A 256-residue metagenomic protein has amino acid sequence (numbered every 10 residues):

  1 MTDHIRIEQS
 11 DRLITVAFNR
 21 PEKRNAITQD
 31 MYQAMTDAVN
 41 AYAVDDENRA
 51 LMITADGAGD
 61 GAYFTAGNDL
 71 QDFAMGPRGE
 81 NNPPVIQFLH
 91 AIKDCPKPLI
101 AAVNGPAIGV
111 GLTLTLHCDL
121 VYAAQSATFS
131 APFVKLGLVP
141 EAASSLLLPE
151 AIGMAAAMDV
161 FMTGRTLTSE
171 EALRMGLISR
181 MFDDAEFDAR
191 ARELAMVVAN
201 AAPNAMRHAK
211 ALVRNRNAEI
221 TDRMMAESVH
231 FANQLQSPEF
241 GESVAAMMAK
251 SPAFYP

Functional and structural regions predicted by a protein language model:
D11, L70, V85, S145 (+5 more regions): A general structural signal for well-ordered alpha-helical segments in protein cores
D11-N19, D30-P77, I92-A101, L120 (+2 more regions): A structural preference for short, pocket-lining loop segments at secondary-structure junctions
P21, G57, Y122-A127, S169 (+3 more regions): C-terminal long alpha-helix characteristic of the crotonase
G67, N82, I86, G109 (+4 more regions): Glycine-rich phosphate-binding loop at the start of an alpha helix
F88-D94, A102, I108-M162, M175 (+1 more regions): CoA-thioester-processing core
R165-E171: Acidic, divalent-metal-coordinating active-site segment for phosphoryl/phosphodiester hydrolysis, typified by short
